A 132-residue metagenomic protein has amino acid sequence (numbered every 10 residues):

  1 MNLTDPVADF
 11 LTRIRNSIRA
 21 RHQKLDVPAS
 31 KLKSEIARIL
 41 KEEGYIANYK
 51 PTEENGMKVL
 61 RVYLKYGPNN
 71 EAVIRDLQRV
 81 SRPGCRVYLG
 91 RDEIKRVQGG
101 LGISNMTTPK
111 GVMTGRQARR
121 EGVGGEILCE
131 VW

Functional and structural regions predicted by a protein language model:
M1-W132: Core subunits and conserved enzymes of cellular information-processing and envelope-translocation systems across
